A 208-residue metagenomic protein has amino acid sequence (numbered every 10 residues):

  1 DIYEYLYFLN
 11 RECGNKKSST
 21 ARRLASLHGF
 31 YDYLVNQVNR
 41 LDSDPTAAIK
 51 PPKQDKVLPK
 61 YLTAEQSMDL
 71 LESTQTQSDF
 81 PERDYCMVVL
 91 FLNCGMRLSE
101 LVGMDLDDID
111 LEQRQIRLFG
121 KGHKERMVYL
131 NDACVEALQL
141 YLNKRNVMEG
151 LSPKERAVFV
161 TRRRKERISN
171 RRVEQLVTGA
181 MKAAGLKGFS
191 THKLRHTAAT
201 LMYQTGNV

Functional and structural regions predicted by a protein language model:
D1-V208: Conserved catalytic core of the tyrosine transesterase superfamily
